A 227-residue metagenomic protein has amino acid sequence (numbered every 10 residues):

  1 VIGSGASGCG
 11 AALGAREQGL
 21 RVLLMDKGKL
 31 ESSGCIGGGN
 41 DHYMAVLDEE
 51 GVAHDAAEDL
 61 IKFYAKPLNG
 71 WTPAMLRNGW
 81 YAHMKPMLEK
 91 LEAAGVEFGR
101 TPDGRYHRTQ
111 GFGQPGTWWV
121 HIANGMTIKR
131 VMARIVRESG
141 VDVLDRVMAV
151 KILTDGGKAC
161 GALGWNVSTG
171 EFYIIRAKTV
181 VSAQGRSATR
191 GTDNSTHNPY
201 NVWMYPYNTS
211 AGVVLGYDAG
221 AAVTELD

Functional and structural regions predicted by a protein language model:
V1-L24: N-terminal Rossmann-like FAD-binding beta1-loop-alpha1 element of flavoenzymes
G19, N40, A177-K178: Short, well-ordered alpha-helix to beta-strand connector turns
K27-C160, G164-N166, E171, S187-S195 (+1 more regions): Conserved N-terminal/central alpha/beta ligand/cofactor-binding core
F172-R176: Well-ordered beta-strand positions in beta-sheet-rich domains
T179-D227: Glycine-rich loop(s) and the adjacent beta-strand/alpha-helix scaffold that form part
